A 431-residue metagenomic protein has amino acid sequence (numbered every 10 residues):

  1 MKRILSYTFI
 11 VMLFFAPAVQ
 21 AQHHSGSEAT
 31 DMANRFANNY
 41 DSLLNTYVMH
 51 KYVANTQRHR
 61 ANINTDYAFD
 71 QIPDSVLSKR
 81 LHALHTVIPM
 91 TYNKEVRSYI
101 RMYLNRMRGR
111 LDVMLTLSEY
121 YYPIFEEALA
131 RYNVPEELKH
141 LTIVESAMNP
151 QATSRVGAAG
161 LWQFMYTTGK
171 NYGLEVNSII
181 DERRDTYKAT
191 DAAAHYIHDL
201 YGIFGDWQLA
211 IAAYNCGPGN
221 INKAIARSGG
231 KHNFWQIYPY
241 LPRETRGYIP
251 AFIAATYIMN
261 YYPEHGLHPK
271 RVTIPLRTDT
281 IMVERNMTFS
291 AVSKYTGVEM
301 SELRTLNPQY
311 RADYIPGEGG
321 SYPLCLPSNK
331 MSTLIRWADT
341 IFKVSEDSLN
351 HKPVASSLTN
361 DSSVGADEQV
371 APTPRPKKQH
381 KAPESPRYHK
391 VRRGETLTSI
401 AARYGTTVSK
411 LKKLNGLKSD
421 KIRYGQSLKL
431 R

Functional and structural regions predicted by a protein language model:
I4, Q20-Y132: An acidic, Gly/Ser/Thr/Pro-rich helix-cap/linker signature
Y7-A16: Bacterial N-terminal signal peptides
A18-D70, D74-S75, N329-R393, A402: Sec-dependent signal peptide cleavage junction
Y99-V113, A147-V156, Q163-G205, I225-P239 (+1 more regions): Substrate-binding clefts and substrate-entry loops adjacent to catalytic sites of polymer-processing enzymes acting on
V134-A152, A210-G217, R304-N307, L414-N415 (+1 more regions): Short, functionally critical alpha-helical segments immediately adjacent to catalytic or ligand/cofactor-binding
L241, L306-F342, R387-K390, T406-R431: Extracellular LysM carbohydrate-binding repeats and other cell-envelope/extracellular binding modules
K270-M300, T373-S409, K413, K418-L430: Primarily a LysM-type cell-wall glycan-binding module
M282-C325, W337-I341, S345-S357: C-terminal, beta-rich DNA-binding module of retroviral/retroelements integrases
